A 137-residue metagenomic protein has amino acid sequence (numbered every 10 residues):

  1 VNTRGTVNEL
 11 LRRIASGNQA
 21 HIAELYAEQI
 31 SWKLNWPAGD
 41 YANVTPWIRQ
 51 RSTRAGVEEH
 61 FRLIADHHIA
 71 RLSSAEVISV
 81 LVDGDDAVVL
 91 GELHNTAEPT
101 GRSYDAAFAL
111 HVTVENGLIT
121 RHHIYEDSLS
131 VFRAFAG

Functional and structural regions predicted by a protein language model:
V1-E28, A136-G137: Short, low-complexity N-terminal intrinsically disordered segments enriched in polar/charged residues
V7, L11-I14, Y26, V57 (+3 more regions): Hydrophobic alpha-helical core bundles mediating ligand binding, dimerization, or RNAP-core interactions
R13, W47-I48, H122: Short N-terminal micro-motifs specific to bacterial/archaeal maturation and metal-cluster initiation sites
A20, R54-A55, L129: Residues in well-ordered alpha-helical elements
A27-G84: A solvent-exposed, acidic/Ser-Thr-rich amphipathic alpha-helical stretch
A65-G137: A beta-strand edge to alpha-helix "cap/lid" segment located at domain peripheries
